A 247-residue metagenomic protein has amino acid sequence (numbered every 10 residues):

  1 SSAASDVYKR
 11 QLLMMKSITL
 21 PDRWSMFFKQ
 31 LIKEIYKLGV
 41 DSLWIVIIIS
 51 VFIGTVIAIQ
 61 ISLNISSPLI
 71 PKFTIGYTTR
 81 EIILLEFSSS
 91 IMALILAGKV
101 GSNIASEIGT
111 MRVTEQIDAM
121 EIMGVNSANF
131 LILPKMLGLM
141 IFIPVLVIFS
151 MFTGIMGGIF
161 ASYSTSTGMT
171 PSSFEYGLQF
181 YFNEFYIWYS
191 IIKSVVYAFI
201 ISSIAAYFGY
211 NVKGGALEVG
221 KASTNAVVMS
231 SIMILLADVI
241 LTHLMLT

Functional and structural regions predicted by a protein language model:
S1-Y8: Short, small-residue-biased leader/transition segments that mark boundaries at the very start of proteins
D22-I48: Membrane-interface helix starts
D41, I45, I49, I70-I104 (+3 more regions): Loop-to-helix entry region at the N-terminal start of transmembrane alpha-helices in multi-pass membrane transporters
L43-I61, I240: Hydrophobic alpha-helical transmembrane segments of multi-pass membrane transport/permease proteins
Q60-L84, F152-V195, S203-A222, L244-T247: Membrane-interfacial helix-loop-helix connectors in multipass membrane proteins
I108-L133, A216-V219: Short cytoplasmic-facing helical segments at TM-TM junctions of multi-pass membrane proteins
N126-V147, A222, A226: Start (N-cap) of specific transmembrane helices in multi-pass transporter permeases
N129-L137, V227-T247: Hydrophobic alpha-helical transmembrane segments of integral membrane proteins
